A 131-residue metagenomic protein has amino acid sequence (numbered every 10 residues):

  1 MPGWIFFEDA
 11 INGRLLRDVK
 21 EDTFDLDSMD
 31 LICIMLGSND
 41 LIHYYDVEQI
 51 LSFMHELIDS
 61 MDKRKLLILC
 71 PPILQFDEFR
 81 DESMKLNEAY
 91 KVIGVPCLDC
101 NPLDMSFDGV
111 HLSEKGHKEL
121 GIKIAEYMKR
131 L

Functional and structural regions predicted by a protein language model:
M1-E56, L74-M84: Conserved SGNH/GDSL esterase-like catalytic core that processes O-acyl groups on lipids and polysaccharides
E8-A10, C70, D99: Residue-level recognition of beta-strand->loop/alpha-helix junctions
I34, L67-C70: Structural beta-sheet core signal
S60, K123-L131: C-terminal alpha-helix
M61-L66: A short helix->loop->beta-strand "cap" motif at the edges of active sites that frequently abuts
I73-P102, E114, E119, E126: Substrate-gating cap/lid alpha-helix
